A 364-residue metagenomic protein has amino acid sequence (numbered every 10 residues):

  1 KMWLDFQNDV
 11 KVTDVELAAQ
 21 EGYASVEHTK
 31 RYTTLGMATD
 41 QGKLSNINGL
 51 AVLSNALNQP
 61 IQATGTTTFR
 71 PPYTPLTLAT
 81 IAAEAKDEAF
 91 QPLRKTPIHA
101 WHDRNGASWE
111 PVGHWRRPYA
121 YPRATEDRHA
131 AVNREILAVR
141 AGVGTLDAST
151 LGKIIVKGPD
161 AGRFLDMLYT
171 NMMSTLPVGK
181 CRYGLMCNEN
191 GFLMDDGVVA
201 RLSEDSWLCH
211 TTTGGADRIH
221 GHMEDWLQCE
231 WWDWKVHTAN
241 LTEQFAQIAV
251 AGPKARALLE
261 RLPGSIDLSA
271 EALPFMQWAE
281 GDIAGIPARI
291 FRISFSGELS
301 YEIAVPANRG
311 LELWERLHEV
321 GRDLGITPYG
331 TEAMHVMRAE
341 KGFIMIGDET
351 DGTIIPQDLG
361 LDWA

Functional and structural regions predicted by a protein language model:
K1-E27, L35-I47, P60, D87: Noncatalytic alpha-helical scaffolds and linker/capping helices
Q7-D9, E21, Y32, N48 (+1 more regions): Glycine/proline-enriched, intrinsically flexible loops and inter-domain linkers
